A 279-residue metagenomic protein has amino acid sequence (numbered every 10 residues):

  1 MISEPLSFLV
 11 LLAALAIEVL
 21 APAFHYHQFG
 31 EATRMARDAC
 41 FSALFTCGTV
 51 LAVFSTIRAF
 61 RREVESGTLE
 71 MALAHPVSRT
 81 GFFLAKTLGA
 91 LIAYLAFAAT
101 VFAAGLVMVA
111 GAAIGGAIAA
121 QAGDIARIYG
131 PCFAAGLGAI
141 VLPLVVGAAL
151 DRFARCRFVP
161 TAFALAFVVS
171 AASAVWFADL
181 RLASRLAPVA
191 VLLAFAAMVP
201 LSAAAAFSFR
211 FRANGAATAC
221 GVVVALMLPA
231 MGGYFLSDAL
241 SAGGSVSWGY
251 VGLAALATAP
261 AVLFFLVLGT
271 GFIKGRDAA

Functional and structural regions predicted by a protein language model:
M1-A13, G215-A216: Membrane-interface helix starts
P5, A13, A90-F102, C220-Y234: Hydrophobic alpha-helical membrane-insertion segments
L6, S78-T80, L182, A213-A217: Membrane-helix interface segments
L11, L15-A59, F83-R212, G244-A259: Secretory targeting signals
A59-L91: Helix-loop-helix units of permease transmembrane domains in multi-pass membrane transporters, especially ABC
L84-A85, A217-G221: Hydrophobic core positions of alpha-helical segments in small-molecule transporters and transporter systems
F235-S245: Short hydrophobic, aromatic-rich alpha-helical segments embedded in or entering the lipid bilayer of multi-pass
F272-A279: Short cytosolic juxtamembrane segments of multi-pass membrane proteins
